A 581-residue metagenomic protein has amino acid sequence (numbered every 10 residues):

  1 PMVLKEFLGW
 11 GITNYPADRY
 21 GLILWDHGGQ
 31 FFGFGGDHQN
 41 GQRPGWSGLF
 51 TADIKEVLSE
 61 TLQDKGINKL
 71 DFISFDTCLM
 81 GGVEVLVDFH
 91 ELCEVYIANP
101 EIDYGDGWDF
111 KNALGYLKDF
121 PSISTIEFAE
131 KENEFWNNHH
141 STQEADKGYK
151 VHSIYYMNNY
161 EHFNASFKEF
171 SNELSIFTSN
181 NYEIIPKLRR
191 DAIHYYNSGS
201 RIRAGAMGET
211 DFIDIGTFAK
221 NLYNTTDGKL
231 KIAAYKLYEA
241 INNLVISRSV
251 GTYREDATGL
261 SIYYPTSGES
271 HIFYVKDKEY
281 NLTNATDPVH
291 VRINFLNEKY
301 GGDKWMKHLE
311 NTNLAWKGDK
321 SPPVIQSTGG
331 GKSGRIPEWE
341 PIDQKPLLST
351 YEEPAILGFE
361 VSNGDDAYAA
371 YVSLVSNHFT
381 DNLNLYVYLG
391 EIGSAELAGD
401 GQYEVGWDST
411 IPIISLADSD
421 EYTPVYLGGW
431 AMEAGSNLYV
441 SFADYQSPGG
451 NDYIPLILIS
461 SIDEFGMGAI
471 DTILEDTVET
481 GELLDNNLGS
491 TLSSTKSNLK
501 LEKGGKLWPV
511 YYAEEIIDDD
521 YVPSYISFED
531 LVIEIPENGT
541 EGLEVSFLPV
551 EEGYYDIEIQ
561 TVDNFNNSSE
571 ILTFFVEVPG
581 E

Functional and structural regions predicted by a protein language model:
P1-P16: N-terminal extension/subdomain marker
I12-P16, G29-D37, F72: Replace "Mg2+/Mn2+-dependent" with "divalent metal-dependent
W25-H27: Beta-hairpin (beta-strand-turn-beta-strand) motif
G35-F75, M80-E581: Terminal, contiguous helix-loop blocks that mediate binding/assembly
